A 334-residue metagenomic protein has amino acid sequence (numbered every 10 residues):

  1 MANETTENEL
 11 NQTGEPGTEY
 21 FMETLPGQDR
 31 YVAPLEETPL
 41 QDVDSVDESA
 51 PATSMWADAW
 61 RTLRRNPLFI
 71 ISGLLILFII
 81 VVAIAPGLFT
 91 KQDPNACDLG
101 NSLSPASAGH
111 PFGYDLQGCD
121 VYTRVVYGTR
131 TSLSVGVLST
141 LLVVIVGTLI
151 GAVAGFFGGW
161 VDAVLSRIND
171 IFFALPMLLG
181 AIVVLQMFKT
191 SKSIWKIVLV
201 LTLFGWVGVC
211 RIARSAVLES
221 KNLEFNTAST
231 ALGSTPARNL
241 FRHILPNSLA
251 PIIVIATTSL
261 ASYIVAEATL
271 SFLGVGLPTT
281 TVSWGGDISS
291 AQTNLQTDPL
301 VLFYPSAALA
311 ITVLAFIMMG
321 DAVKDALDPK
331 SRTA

Functional and structural regions predicted by a protein language model:
M1-T148, A152-V153, W160, A174 (+6 more regions): Gly/Trp-centered helix-boundary motif
Q41-D42, T131-V135, I150, D162-I168 (+6 more regions): Short alpha-helical transmembrane interface motifs in multi-pass membrane proteins
A83, G87, A152-F156, L185-T190 (+5 more regions): Transmembrane helix-loop junction
P111, D115, V121, I145-G147 (+4 more regions): Generic hydrophobic transmembrane alpha-helix motif, especially the helices
V121-V126, I168, A213, V217 (+5 more regions): Short hydrophobic alpha-helical segments within the ABC transporter permease transmembrane module
R130, F172, P176, F188 (+9 more regions): Residue-level hotspots within pore-lining transmembrane alpha-helices of multi-pass secondary transporters
R130-V146, A237-T269, F316: Transmembrane alpha-helices
L179-V183, M187, V198, T202 (+2 more regions): Non-cytoplasmic
